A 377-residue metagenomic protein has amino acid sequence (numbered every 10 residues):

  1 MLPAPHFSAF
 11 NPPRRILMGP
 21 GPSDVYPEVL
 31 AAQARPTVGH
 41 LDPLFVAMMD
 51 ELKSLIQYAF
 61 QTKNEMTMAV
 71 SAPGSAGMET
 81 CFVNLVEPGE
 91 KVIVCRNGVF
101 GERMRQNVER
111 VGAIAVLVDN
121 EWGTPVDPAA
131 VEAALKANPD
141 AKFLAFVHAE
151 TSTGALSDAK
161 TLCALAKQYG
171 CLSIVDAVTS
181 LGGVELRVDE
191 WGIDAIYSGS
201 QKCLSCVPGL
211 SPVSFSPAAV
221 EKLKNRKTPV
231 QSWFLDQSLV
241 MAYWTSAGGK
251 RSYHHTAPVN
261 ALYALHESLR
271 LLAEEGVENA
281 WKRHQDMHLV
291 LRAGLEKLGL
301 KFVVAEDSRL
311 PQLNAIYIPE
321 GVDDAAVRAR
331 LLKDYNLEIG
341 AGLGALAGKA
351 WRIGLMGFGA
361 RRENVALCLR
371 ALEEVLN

Functional and structural regions predicted by a protein language model:
M1-P43: N-terminal "arm"/small-domain region of PLP-dependent enzymes with the aminotransferase-like
F10, A345, K349-N377: PLP-dependent enzyme catalytic core of the Aspartate aminotransferase-like
D24-V25, Q201-A293, K297: Active-site C-terminal subdomain of aminotransferase-like
A32-T80, V99, R103-E109: Conserved N-terminal alpha-helix of the aminotransferase class I/II PLP-enzyme fold
V86-E102: Conserved PLP-anchoring active-site segment centered on the Schiff-base-forming lysine
P125-G182, A195, C203: Active-site phosphate-binding strand-loop segment of PLP-dependent enzymes
D189-Q201: Conserved active-site segment immediately N-terminal to the catalytic lysine that forms the internal aldimine
K301-D334: Conserved PLP-binding catalytic core of the aspartate aminotransferase-like
